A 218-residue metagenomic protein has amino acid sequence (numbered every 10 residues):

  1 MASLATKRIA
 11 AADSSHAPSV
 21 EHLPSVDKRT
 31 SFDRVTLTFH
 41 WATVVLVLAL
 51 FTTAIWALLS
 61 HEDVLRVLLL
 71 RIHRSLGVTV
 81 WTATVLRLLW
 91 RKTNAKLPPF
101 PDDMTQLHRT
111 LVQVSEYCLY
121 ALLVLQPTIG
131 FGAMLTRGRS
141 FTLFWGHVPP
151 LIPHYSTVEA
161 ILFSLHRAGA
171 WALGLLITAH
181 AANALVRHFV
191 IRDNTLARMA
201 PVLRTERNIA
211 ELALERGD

Functional and structural regions predicted by a protein language model:
A2-D218: Membrane-embedded alpha-helical bundles that constitute the cytochrome b-like, heme-associated redox core of multi-pass
